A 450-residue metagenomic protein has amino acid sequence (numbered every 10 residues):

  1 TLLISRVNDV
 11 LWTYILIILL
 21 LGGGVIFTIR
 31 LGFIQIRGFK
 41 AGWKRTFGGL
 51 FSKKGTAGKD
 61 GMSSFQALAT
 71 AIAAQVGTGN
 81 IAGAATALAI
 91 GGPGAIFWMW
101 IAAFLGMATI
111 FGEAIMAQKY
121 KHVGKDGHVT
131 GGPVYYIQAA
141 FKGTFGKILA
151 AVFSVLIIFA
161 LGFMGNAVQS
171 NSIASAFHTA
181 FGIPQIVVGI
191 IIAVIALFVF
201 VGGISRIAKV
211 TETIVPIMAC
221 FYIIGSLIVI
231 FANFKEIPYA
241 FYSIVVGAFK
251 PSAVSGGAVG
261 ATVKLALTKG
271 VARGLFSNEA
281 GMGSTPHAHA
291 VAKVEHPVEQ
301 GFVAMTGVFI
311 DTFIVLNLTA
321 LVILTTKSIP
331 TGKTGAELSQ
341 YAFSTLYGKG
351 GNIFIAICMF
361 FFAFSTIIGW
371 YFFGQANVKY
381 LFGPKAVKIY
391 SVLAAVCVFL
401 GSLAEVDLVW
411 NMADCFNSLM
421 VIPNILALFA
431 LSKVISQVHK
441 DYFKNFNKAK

Functional and structural regions predicted by a protein language model:
T1, R30-Q35, G79-A84, L161-I173 (+5 more regions): Transmembrane helix-loop junctions in multi-pass membrane proteins
T1-A74, T78, A89-A95, G106 (+2 more regions): N-terminal alpha-helical transmembrane segments of multi-pass membrane transport and channel/translocase proteins
L19-I26, I34-W43, F153, S170-F177 (+4 more regions): Membrane-interface loop-to-helix entry segments
F27-T28, A102-G127, V134, Q138-N171 (+3 more regions): Helix-loop-helix module between adjacent transmembrane segments
F33-M62, T86-I96, A108-T144, I329-L346 (+3 more regions): Flexible loop linkers connecting adjacent transmembrane helices in multi-pass alpha-helical membrane transporters
K54-I90, M116-K119, K125-V134, Q138-A140 (+2 more regions): Alpha-helical membrane segments and immediately flanking helix-loop junctions that form or couple to the substrate/ion
L105-E113, I190-I204, V215-K235, T268 (+3 more regions): Selective recognition of specific alpha-helical transmembrane segments in multi-pass small-molecule
F111-K121, K125, G225-S243, P251-A258 (+2 more regions): Extracellular/periplasmic helix-exit of transmembrane alpha-helices
